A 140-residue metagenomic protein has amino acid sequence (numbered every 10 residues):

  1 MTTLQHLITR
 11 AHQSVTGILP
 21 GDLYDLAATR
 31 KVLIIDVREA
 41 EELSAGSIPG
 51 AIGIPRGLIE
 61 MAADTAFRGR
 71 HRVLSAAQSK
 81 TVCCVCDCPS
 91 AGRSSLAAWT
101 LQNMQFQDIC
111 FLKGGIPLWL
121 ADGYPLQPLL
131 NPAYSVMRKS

Functional and structural regions predicted by a protein language model:
M1-L33, A40-C83, C88-S140: Rhodanese-like catalytic fold shared by cysteine-dependent sulfurtransferases and DSP/PTP-type phosphatases
